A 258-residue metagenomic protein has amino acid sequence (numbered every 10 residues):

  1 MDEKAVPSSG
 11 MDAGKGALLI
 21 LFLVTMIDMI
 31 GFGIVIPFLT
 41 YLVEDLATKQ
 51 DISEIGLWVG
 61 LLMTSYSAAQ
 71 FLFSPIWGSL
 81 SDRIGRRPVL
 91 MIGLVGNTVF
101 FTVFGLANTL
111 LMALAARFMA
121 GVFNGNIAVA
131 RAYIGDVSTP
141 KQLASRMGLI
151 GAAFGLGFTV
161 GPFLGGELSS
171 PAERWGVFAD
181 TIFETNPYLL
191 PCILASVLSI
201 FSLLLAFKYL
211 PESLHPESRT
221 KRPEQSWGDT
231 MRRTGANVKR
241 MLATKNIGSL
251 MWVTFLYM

Functional and structural regions predicted by a protein language model:
D2-K15, P211-M251: Juxtamembrane intracellular "pre-TM" segments in multi-pass secondary transporters
G14-L46, A243-M258: Pair of pore-lining "gating" transmembrane helices in MFS-fold secondary transporters
L42-F71: Extracellular/periplasmic helix-loop-helix junction of adjacent transmembrane segments in MFS-like secondary
Y66-P75, G125, F158-T159: Residue-level signature of mid-helix packing/kink "hotspots" within the transmembrane helices of 12-pass Major
Q70-L111: Conserved MFS/SLC helix-loop-helix module at the cytosolic interface between two early adjacent transmembrane helices
A115-F154: Cytoplasmic helix-loop-helix junction between adjacent transmembrane helices in 12-TM secondary transporters
S145-E173: Glycine-rich segments within core transmembrane alpha-helices of 12-TM secondary carriers
S196-S218: C-terminal membrane-cytosol helix-exit motif in multi-pass small-molecule transporters
